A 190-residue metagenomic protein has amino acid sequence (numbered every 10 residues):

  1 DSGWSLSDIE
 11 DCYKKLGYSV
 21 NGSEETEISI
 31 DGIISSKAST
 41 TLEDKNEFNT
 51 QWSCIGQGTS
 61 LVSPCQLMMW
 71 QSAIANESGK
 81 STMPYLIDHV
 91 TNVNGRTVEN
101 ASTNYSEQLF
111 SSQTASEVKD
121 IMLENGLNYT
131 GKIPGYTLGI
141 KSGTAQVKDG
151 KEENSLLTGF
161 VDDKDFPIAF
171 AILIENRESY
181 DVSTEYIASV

Functional and structural regions predicted by a protein language model:
D1-I174: Beta-lactam-recognizing serine transpeptidase/beta-lactamase-like catalytic domain environment
D8-K15, E178-V190: Periplasmic/cell-envelope proteins involved in peptidoglycan metabolism and beta-lactam response
